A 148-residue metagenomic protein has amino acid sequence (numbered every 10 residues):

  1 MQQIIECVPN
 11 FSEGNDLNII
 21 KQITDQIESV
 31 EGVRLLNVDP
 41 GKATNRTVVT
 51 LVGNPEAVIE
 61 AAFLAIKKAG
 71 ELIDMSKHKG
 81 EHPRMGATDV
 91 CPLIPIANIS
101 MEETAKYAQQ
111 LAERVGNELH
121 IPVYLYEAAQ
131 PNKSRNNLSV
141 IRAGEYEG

Functional and structural regions predicted by a protein language model:
M1-G148: Long, contiguous binding/interaction regions
